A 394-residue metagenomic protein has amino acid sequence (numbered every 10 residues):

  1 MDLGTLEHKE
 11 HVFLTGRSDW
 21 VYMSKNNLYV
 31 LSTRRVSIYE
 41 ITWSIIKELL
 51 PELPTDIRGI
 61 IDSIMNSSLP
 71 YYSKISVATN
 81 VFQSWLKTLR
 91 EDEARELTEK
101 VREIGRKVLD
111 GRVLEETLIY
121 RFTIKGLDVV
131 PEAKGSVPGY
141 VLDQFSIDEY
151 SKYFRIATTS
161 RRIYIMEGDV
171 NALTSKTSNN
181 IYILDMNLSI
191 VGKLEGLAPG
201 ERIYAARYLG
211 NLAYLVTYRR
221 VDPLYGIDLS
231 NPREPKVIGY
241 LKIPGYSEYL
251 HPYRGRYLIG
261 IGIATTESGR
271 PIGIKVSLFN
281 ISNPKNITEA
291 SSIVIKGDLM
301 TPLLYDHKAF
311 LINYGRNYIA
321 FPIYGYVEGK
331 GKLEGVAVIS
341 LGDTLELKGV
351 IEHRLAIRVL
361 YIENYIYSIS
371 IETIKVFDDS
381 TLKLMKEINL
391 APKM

Functional and structural regions predicted by a protein language model:
M1-M394: Beta-sheet-rich non-transmembrane sensory/scaffold domains
